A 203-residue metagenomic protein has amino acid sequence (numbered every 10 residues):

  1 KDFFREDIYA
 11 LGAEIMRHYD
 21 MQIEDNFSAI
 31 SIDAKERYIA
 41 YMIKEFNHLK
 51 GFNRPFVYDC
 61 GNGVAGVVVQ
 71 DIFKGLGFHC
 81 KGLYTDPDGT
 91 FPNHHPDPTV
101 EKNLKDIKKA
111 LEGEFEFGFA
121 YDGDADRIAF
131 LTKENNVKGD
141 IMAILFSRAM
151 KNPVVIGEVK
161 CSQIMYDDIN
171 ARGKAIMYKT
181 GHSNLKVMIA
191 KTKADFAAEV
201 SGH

Functional and structural regions predicted by a protein language model:
K1-G113: Gly/Ser/Thr-enriched, mixed-charge loops and adjacent short helices that form phosphate/oxyanion-binding elements
D7-A40, K44, K133-V200: Proline/glycine-rich low-complexity loops and linkers
G61-V67, A125-D126, C161-Q163: Gly/Ser/Thr-rich loops at beta-strand to alpha-helix junctions that form or flank small-molecule/cofactor-binding
K108, F115-D126: Catalytic-core segments of thiol-dependent peptidases
L111-F115, K191-T192: Glycine-rich phosphate-binding loop signature in dinucleotide/nucleotide-binding domains
F119-D122, D195-H203: Short acidic/histidine-rich active-site segments
R127-L131: Short beta-strand scaffold segments in enzyme catalytic cores
